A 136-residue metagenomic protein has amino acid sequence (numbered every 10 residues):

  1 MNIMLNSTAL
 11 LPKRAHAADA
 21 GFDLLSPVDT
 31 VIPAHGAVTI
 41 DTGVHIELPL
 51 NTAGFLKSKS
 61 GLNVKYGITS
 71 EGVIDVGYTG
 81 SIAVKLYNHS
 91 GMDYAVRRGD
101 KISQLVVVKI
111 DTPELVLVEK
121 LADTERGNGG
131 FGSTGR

Functional and structural regions predicted by a protein language model:
M1-R136: DUTPase catalytic domain/fold
